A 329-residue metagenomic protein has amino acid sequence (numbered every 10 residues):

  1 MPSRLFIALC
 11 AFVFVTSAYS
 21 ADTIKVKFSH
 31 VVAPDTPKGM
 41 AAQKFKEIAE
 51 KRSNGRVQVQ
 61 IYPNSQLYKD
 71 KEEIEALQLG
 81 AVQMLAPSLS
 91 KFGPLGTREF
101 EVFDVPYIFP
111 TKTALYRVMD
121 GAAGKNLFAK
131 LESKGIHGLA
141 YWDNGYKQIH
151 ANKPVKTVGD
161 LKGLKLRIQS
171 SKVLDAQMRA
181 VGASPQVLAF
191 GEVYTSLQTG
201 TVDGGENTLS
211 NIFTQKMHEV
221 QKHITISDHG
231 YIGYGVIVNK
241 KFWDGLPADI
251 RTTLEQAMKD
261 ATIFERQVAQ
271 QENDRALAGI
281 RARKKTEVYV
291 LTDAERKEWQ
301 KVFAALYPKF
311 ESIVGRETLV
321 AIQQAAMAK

Functional and structural regions predicted by a protein language model:
M1-I7: Bacterial N-terminal signal peptides that target proteins for export
I7-F14: Hydrophobic helical h-region of N-terminal Sec-dependent signal peptides in bacterial secretory/periplasmic proteins
F14-S20: Sec/Tat signal peptide C-region and signal peptidase I cleavage site
A21-A114, A122-K125, A129-K329: N-terminal secretory/targeting leader peptides
